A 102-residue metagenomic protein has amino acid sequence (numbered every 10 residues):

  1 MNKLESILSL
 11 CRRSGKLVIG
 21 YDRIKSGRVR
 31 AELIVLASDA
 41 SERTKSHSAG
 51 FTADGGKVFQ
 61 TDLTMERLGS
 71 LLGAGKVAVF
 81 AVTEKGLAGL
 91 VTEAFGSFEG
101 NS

Functional and structural regions predicted by a protein language model:
N2-L36: N-terminal first-folded block
G15-K16, E32-L33, K57-F59, V77-F80: Structural motif
D22, D39-A40, L63-E66, K85: Short, ordered loop/turn segments at secondary-structure junctions
R23-S26, H47, R67-L72: Short, flexible, solvent-exposed loop/turn segments with mixed acidic/basic and small polar residues
G27-V58: N-terminal positively charged helical leader segments and presequences
A53-V77: Mid-chain, well-packed structural core segment of small domains
G69-S102: C-terminal structural segments of small proteins and small subunits
